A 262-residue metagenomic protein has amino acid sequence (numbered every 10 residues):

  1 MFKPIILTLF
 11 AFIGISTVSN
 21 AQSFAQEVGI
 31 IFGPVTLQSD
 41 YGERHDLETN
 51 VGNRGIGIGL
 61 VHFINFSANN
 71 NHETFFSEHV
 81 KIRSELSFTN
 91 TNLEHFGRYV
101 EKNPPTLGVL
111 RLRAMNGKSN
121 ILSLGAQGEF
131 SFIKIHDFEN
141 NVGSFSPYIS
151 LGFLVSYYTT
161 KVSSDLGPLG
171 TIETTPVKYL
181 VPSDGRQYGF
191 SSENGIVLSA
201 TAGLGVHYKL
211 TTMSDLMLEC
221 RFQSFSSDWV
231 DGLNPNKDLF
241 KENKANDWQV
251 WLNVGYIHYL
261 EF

Functional and structural regions predicted by a protein language model:
M1-A25, E261-F262: Cleavable N-terminal export/targeting peptides
A21-A25, N65-V80, K118, K134-F145 (+2 more regions): Short loop/turn motifs that connect adjacent beta-strands in outer-membrane beta-barrel proteins
A21-N69, I257-E261: Short glycine/proline- and aromatic-enriched beta-strand/turn motifs that initiate or cap beta-hairpins
S23, S39-E43, V197, A202-F262: Predominantly the C-terminal beta-signal and adjacent terminal strand-loop region of outer-membrane beta-barrel
E27-G29, K81-R83, Y148-S150, D215-M217 (+1 more regions): Residue-level detector of the transmembrane beta-barrel scaffold of outer-membrane proteins
I30-P34, I58-I64, A126-F132, L151-V155 (+3 more regions): Residues on the lipid-exposed face of transmembrane beta-strands in outer-membrane beta-barrel proteins
G33-S39, N65, S87-L93, L154-T160 (+2 more regions): Structural signature of outer-membrane beta-barrel domains
Y41-V51, T91-L122, Y158-V197, W229-Q249: Extracellular/periplasm-exposed beta-strand and loop segments of Gram-negative cell-envelope proteins, dominated by
